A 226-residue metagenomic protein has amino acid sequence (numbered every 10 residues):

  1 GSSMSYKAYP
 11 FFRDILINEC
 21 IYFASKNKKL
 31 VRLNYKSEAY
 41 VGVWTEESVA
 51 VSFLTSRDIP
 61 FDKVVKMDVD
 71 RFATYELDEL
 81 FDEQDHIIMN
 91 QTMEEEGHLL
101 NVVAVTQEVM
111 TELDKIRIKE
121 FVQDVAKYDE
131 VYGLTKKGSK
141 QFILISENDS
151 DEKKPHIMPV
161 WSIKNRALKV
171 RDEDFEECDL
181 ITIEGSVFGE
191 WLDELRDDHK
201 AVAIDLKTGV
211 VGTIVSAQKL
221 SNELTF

Functional and structural regions predicted by a protein language model:
G1-F226: Conserved NAD+-utilizing ADP-ribose enzyme module
